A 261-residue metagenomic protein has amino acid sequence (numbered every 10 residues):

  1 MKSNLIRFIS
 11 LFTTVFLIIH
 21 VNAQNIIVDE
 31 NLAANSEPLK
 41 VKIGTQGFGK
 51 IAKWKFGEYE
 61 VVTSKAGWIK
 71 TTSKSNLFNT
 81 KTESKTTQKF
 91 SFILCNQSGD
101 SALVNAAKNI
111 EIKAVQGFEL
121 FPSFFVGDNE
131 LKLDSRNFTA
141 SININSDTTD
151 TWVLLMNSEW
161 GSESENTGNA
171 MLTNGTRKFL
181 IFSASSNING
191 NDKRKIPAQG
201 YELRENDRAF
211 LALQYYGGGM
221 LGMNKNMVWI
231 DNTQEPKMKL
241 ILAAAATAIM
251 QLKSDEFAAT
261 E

Functional and structural regions predicted by a protein language model:
M1-E30: Bacterial Sec-dependent N-terminal signal peptides
Q24-E261: Intrinsically disordered, low-complexity proline/glycine-rich segments
